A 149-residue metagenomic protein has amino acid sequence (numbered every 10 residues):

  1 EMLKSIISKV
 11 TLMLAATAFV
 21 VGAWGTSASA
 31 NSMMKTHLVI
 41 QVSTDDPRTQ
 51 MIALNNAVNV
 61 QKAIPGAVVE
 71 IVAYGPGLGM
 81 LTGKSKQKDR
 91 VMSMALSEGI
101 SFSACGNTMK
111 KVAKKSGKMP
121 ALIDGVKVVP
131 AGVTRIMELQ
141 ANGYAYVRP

Functional and structural regions predicted by a protein language model:
E1-M2, F19: Short intrinsically disordered, low-complexity coil segments enriched in acidic
M2-L14: Bacterial N-terminal signal peptides that target proteins for export
T11-A23: Bacterial N-terminal signal peptides
G25-P149: Secreted/extracellular ectodomain signature
